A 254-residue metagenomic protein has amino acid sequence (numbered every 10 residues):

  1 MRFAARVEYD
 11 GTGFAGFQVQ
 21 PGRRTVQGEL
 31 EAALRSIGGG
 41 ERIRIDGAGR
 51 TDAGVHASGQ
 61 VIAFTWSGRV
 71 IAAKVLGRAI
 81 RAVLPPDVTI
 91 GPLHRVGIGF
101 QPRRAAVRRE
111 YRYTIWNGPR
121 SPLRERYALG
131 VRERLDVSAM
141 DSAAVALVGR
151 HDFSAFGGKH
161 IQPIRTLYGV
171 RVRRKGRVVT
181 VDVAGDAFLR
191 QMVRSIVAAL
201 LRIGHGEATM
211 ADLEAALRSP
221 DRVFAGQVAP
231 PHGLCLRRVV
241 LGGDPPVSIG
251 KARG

Functional and structural regions predicted by a protein language model:
M1-G254: Structured-RNA-binding interfaces characteristic of tRNA pseudouridine synthases
